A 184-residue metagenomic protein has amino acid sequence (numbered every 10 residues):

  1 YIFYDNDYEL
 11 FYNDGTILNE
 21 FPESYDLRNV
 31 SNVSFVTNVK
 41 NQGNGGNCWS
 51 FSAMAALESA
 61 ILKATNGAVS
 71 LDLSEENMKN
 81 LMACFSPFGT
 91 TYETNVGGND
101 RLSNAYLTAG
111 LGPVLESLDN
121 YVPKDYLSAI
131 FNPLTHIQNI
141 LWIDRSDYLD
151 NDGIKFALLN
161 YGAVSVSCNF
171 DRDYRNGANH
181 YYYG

Functional and structural regions predicted by a protein language model:
Y1-D26: N-terminal zymogen propeptides
E9, G15, T65-N66, G110: Short, flexible coil/linker elements and helix-boundary hinge sites characteristic of intrinsically disordered
D14, S31-T37, Y121: Short, intrinsically disordered, charge-biased short linear motifs at domain edges
F21, D26-N29, W49-E58, D72 (+1 more regions): Predominantly the structural core of cysteine protease catalytic domains
S34-G46, F88-Y92: A short glycine/serine-rich beta->alpha loop
Q42-N66: Alpha-helical support elements that line or immediately flank enzyme active sites and cofactor-binding pockets
T65-L73: Short, glycine/acidic-rich hinge or "gate" loops at secondary-structure transitions that mediate conformational
